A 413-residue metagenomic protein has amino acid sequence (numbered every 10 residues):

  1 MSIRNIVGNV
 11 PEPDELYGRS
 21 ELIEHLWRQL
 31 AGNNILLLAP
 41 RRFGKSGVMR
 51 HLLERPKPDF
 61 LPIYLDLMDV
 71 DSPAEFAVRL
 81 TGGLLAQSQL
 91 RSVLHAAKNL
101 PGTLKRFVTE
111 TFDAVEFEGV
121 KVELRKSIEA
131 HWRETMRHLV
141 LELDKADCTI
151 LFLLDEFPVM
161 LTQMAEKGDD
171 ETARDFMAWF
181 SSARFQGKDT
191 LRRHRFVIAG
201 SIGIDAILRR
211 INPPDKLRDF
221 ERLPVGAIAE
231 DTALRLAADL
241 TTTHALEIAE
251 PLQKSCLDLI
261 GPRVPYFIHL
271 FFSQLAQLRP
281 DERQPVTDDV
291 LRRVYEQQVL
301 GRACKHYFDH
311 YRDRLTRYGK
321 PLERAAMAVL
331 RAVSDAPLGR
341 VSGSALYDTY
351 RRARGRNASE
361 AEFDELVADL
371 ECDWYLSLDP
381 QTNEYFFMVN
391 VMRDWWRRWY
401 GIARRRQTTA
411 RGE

Functional and structural regions predicted by a protein language model:
M1-P56: Walker A/P-loop-proximal flanking segment of P-loop NTPase domains
G32-F43, G47-D170, A358-A361: P-loop NTPase nucleotide-binding core
D144-L153, V159-M160, D169-N212: Sensor-1/coupling segment of RecA-like P-loop NTPase cores
R210-G226: A short helix-turn-beta junction within AAA+ P-loop NTPase domains corresponding to the substrate/partner-engaging
P224-L252, I260, F271: Conserved small helical "lid"/interfacial subdomain of P-loop NTPases
C256-E360, R405-G412: Winged-helix-like regulatory helical subdomains adjacent to P-loop NTPase cores
R354-D373: Short amphipathic alpha-helical interaction segments
N390-E413: Short, amphipathic alpha-helical interaction segments positioned at domain boundaries
